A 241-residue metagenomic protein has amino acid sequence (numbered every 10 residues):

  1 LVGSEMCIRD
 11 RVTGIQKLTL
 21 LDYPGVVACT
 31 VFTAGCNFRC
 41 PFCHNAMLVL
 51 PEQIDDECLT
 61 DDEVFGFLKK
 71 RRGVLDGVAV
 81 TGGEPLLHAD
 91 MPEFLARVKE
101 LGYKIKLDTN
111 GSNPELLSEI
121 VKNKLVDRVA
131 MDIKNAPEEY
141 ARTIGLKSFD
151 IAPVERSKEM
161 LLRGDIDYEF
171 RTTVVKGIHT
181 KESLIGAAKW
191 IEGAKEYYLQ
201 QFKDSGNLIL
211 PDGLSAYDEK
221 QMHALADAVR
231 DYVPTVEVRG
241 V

Functional and structural regions predicted by a protein language model:
L1-I8: Short, small-residue-biased leader/transition segments that mark boundaries at the very start of proteins
R9-V26: Short, charged low-complexity linear segments at domain edges
I15, Q200-F202, V238-V241: Conserved beta-strand termini and adjacent loop/short-helix elements that scaffold enzyme active sites in alpha/beta
G25-L59: Canonical Radical SAM [4Fe-4S] cluster-binding loop centered on the CxxxCxxC motif and its immediate flanking residues
A46-V78: Conserved alpha-helical substructure of the radical SAM core
F65-G77, L86-Q221: Conserved AdoMet/S-adenosylmethionine-binding subsite of the radical SAM
H223-V241: A C-terminal junction/extension of Radical SAM enzymes
